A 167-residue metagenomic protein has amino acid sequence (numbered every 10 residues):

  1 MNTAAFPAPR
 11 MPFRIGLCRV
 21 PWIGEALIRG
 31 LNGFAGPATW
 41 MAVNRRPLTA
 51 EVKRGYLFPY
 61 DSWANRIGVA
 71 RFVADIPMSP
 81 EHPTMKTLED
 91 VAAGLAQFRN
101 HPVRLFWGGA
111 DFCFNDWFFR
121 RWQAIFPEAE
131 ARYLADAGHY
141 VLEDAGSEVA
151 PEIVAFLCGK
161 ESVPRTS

Functional and structural regions predicted by a protein language model:
M1-A129, Y133, V154, K160-E161: Flexible "cap/lid" subdomain of the alpha/beta-hydrolase fold that forms the substrate-access gate
P127-S167: Catalytic active-site module of serine/aspartate enzymes centered on a nucleophile-bearing elbow/loop
